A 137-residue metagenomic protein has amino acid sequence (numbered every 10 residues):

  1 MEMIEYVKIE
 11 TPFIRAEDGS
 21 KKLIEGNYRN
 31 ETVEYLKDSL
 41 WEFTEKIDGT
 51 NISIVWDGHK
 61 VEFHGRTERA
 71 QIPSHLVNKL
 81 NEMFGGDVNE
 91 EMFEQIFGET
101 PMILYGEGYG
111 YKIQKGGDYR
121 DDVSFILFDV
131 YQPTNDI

Functional and structural regions predicted by a protein language model:
M1-T50, D57-Q95: Active-site-proximal "nucleotidyltransferase
L36, V77-F125, Y131-Q132: Non-transmembrane, aqueous-exposed alpha-helical and coiled segments at domain scale
E42-T44, S53, I103-Y105, L127: A structural signal for short, well-ordered beta-strand segments and their strand-loop junctions that often border
N51-I52, Q132: Short hydrophobic/aromatic residue motifs in ordered secondary structure
I54-D57, K115-G116: A short acidic (Asp/Glu
T134-I137: Short, intrinsically disordered, charge-balanced linker/junction segments flanking boundaries in proteins
